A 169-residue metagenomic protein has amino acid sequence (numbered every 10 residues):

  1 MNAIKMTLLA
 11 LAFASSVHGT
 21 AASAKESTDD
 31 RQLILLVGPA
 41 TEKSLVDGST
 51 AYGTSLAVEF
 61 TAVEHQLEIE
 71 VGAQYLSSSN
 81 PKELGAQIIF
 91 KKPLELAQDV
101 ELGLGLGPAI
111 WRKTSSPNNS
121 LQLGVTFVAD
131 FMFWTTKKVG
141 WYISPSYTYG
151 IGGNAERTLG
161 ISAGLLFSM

Functional and structural regions predicted by a protein language model:
M1-M6: Positively charged n-region of N-terminal signal peptides that target proteins for export
T7-S16: Bacterial N-terminal signal peptides
V17-H18, S146: Serine/proline-rich low-complexity intrinsically disordered segments, especially terminal tails, linkers
G19-L76, G164-S168: Short glycine/proline- and aromatic-enriched beta-strand/turn motifs that initiate or cap beta-hairpins
D29, G48, Q66, F131-M169: Predominantly the C-terminal beta-signal and adjacent terminal strand-loop region of outer-membrane beta-barrel
L36, G103-G105, S162: Short glycine/serine/threonine-biased micro-segments
A40-Y52, Y75-L84, K113-L121, G150-L159: Solvent-exposed loop/turn segments connecting transmembrane beta-strands in outer-membrane beta-barrel proteins
A57-W141, F167: Gram-negative (and chloroplast) outer-membrane scaffold detector with strong preference for beta-barrel transmembrane
